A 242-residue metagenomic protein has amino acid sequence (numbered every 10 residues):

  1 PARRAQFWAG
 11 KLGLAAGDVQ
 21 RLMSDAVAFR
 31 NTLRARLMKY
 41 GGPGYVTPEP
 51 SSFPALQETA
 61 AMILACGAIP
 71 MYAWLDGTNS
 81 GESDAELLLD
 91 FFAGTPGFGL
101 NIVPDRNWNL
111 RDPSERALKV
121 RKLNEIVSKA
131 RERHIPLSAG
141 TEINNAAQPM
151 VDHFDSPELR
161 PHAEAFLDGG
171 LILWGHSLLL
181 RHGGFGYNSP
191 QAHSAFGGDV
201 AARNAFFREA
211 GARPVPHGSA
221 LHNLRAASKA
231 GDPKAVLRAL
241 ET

Functional and structural regions predicted by a protein language model:
P1-L12: Non-catalytic, alpha-helical, charged scaffold/linker segments that couple or flank catalytic or architectural cores
L12-G13, G231: Short, flexible coil/linker elements and helix-boundary hinge sites characteristic of intrinsically disordered
R21-T242: Charged catalytic cores and adjacent phosphate/nucleic-acid-binding surfaces used for phosphate/nucleic-acid chemistry
